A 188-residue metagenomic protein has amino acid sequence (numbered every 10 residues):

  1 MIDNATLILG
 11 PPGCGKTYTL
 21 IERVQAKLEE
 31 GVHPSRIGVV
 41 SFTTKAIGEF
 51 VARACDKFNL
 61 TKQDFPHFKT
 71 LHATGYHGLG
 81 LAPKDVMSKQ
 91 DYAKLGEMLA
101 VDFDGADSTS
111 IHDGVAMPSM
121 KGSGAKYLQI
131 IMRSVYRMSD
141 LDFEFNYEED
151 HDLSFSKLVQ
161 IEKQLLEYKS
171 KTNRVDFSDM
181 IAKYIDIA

Functional and structural regions predicted by a protein language model:
M1-D85: P-loop NTPase Walker
M1-G10, Y18-T19, R36, T109-A188: Accessory N-terminal region flanking or inserted into the helicase ATPase core in nucleic-acid motor proteins
K16, D91-L95, S154: Residue-level preference for long, well-ordered alpha-helices that form the structural scaffold of enzyme catalytic
V32, K69, M87-Q90, L153 (+1 more regions): Short coil/turn linker and secondary-structure boundary residues
G78, Q90-D91, D179: Solvent-exposed, flexible loop/coil residues
S88-V115: Conserved phosphoryl-transfer catalytic core
